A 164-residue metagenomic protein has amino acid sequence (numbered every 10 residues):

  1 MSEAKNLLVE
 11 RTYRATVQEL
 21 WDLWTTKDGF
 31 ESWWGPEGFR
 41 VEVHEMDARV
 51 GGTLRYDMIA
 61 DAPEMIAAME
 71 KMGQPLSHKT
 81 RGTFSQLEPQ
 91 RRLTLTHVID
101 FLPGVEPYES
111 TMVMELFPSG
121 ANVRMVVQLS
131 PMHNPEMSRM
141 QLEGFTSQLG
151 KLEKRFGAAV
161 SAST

Functional and structural regions predicted by a protein language model:
M1-V41, E45: Hydrophobic ligand-binding cavity/cleft-lining segments
E3, A48, G73-H78, G104-Y108 (+1 more regions): A generic structural micro-feature
L8, V41, S77-R81, P107-M112: Short, surface-exposed coil-to-beta transition loops
L20, F30, L54-Y56, F84 (+4 more regions): Hydrophobic pocket/interface hotspot
E42-T96: Glycine-rich portal/gate segments that line the openings of hydrophobic small-molecule binding cavities
S85-Q86, R92-T146: Beta-strand/loop substructures that line and gate deep hydrophobic ligand-binding cavities in soluble
K154-T164: Short, highly charged C-terminal tails/helix-capping segments
